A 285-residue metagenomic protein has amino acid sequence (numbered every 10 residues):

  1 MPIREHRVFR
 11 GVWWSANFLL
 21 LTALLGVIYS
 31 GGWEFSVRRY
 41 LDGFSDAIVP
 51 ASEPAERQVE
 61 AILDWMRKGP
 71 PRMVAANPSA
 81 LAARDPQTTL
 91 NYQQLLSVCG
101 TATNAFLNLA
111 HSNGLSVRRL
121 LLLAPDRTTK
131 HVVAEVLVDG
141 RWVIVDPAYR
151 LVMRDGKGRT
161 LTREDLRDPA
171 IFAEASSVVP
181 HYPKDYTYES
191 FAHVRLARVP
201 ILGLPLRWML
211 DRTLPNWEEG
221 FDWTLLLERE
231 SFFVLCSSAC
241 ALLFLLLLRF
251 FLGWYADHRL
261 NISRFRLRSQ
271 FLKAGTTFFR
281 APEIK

Functional and structural regions predicted by a protein language model:
V8-W13, E219-A241: Juxtamembrane/start-of-transmembrane alpha-helix segments at the extracytoplasmic/lumenal side of membrane anchors
V12-G31, C240-R249: Hydrophobic membrane-insertion alpha-helices, especially the h-region of bacterial N-terminal signal peptides
Y29-S97: Secondary-structure boundary elements
I48-E60, M73-V74, I262-K285: Solvent-exposed, low-complexity, intrinsically disordered, charge-rich segments adjacent to transmembrane helices
A83-R119: Short N-terminal edge-element motif at the start of the domain
N104-A173: Hydrophobic/aromatic-rich core segments of domains that either
Y149-W217: Extracytoplasmic/lumenal ectodomains and periplasmic regions of secretory and membrane proteins
L242-G275: Juxtamembrane interface at the cytosolic side of transmembrane helices
